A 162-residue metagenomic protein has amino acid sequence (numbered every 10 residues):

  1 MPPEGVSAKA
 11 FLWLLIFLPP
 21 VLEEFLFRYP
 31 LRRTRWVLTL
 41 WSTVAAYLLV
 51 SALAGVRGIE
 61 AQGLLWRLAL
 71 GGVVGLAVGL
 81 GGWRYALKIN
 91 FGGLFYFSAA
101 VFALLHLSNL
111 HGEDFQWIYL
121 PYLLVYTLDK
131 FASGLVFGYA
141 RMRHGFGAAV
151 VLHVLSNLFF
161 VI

Functional and structural regions predicted by a protein language model:
M1-S7, L87-K88: Helix-boundary and loop/linker segments of multi-pass membrane transporters
W13-I162: Transmembrane helix-loop-helix hairpins at the membrane interface of multi-pass integral membrane proteins
